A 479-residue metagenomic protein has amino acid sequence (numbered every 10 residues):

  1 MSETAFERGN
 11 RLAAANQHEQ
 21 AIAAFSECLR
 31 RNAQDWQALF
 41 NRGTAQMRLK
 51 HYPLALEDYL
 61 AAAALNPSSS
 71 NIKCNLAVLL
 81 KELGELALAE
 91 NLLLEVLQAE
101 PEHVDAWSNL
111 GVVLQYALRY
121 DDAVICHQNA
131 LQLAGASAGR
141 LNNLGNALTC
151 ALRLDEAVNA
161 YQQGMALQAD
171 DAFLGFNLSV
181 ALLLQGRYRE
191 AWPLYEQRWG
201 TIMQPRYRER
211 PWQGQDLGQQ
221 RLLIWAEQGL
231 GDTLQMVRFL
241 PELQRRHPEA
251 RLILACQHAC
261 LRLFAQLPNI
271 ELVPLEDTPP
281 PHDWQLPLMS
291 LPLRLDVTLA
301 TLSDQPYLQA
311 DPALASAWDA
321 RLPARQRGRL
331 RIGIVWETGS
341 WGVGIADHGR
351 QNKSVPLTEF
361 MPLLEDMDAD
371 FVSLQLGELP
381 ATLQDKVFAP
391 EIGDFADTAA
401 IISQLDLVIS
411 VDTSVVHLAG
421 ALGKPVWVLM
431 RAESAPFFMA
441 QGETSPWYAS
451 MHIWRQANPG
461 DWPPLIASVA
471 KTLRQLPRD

Functional and structural regions predicted by a protein language model:
M1-L407, D412-D479: Alpha-helical solenoid repeat scaffolds of the TPR/TPR-like class and their adjacent stem/linker regions that mediate
